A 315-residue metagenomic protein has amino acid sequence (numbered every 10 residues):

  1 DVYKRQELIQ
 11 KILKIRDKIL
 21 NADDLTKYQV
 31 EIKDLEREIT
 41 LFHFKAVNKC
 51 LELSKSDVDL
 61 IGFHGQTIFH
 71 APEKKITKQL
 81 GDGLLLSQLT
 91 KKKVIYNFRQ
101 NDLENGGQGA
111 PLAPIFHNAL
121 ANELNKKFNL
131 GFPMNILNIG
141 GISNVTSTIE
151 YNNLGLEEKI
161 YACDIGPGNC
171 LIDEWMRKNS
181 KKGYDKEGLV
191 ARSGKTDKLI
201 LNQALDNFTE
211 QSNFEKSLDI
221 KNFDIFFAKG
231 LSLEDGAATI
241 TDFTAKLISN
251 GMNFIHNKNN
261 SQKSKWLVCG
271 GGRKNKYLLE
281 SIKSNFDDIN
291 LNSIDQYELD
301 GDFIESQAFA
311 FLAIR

Functional and structural regions predicted by a protein language model:
V2-Y3: Short, small-residue-biased leader/transition segments that mark boundaries at the very start of proteins
N21-L35, G183-G188, G230-L231: Short glycine/proline- and acidic residue-enriched helix-loop micro-motifs that form flexible lids or anion-recognition
T26-G81: Short beta-strand-loop/turn "lid" adjacent to the catalytic site in phosphate-handling enzymes
S56-H64, N260-G272: Short glycine-rich phosphate-binding loop at a beta-alpha junction
G62-N125: Active-site neighborhood for divalent-cation/phosphate handling
N118, N122-V190: Glycine-rich phosphate-binding loop of actin/hexokinase-like ATP-binding domains
K181-S264, N275-I289: A contiguous, well-structured pocket-lining segment that forms one wall/lid of small-molecule binding clefts in soluble
D242, N292-R315: Glycine-rich phosphate-binding/hydrolytic loop that grips phosphoryl groups
